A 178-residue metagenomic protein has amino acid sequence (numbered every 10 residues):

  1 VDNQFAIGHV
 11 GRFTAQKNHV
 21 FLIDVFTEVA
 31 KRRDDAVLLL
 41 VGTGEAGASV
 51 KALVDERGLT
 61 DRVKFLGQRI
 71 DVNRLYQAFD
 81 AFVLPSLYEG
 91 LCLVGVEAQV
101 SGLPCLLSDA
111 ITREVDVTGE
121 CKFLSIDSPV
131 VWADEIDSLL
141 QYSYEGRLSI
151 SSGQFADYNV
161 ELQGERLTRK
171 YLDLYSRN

Functional and structural regions predicted by a protein language model:
F5, H9-E28, E45-K51: A conserved mid-protein helix/loop that constitutes part of the nucleotide-sugar donor-binding site
I7, L22-I23, L38, W132 (+1 more regions): A structural motif in glycosyltransferase catalytic domains
K51-G67: Nucleotide-activated donor-binding/catalytic signature segment of Leloir-type glycosyltransferases, i.e., the conserved
Q68, L87: Aromatic "clamp/platform" in nucleotide-sugar-dependent glycosyltransferases that forms part of the donor/acceptor
F82-V83: A short hydrophobic beta-strand element within the catalytic core of glycosyltransferases that build diverse glycans
P104-S108: Short hydrophobic beta-strand element within catalytic cores of glycosyltransferases and related nucleotide-activated
E114-S143: Change "using UDP/GDP/dTDP sugars" to "using nucleotide sugars
Y144-N178: A charged, aromatic-enriched C-terminal amphipathic alpha-helix characteristic of glycosyltransferases across folds
